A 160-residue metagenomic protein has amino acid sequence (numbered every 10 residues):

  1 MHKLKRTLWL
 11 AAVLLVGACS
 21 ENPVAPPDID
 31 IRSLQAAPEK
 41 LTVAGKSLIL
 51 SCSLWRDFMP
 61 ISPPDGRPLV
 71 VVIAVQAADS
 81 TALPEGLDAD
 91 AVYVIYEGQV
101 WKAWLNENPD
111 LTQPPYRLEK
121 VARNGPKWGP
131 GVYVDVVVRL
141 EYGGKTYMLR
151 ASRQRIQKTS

Functional and structural regions predicted by a protein language model:
M1-W9: Bacterial N-terminal signal peptides that target proteins for export
L15-A18: C-terminal motif of bacterial Sec signal peptides marking the signal peptidase cleavage site
S20-P23: Bacterial signal peptide processing site
P26-S47: Post-signal peptide N-terminal segment of mature Sec-exported envelope proteins
L48-A78, P84-E85: Contiguous beta-strand segments within globular domains
A78-T81, G98-M148: Short, solvent-exposed, Trp/other aromatic-anchored flexible loops in extracytoplasmic proteins
G86-I95: Short acidic, flexible loop segments centered on an aromatic residue
T146-S160: Short beta-strand elements
